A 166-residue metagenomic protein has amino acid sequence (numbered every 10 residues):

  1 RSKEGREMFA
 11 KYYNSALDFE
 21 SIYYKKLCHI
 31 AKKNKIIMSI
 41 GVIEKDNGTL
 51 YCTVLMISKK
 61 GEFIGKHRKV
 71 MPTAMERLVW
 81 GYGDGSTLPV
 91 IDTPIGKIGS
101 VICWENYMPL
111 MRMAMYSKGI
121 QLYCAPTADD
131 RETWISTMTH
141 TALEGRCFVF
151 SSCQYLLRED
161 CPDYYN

Functional and structural regions predicted by a protein language model:
R1-N14: Short, conserved active-site loops that position catalytic residues or coordinate cofactors/metal ions across diverse
A16-K25, H29-I36, K45-L122, P126-H140 (+2 more regions): Active-site catalytic loop in hydrolytic enzyme cores
F148, Y155-L156: Flexible glycine-rich beta->alpha loop in the catalytic core of nucleotide-sugar glycosyltransferases
